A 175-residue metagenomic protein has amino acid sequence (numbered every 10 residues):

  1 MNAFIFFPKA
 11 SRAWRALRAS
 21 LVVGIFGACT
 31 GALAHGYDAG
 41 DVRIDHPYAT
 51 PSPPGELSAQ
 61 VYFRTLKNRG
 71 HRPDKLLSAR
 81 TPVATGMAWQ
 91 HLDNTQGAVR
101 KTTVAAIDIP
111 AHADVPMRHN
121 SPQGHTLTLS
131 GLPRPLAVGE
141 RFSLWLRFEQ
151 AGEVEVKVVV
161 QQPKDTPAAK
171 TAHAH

Functional and structural regions predicted by a protein language model:
M1-A3, S20-V23, V42: Residue-level marker of intrinsically disordered, low-complexity segments enriched for small/polar residues
M1-R15: N-terminal secretory signal peptides that target proteins for export/translocation
A3-F6, I25, Y62: Intrinsic disorder/low-structure terminal segments
A16-C29: Bacterial N-terminal signal peptides
T30-A34: Sec/Tat signal peptide C-region and signal peptidase I cleavage site
H35-H175: Compact, glycine-rich, soluble single-domain proteins
